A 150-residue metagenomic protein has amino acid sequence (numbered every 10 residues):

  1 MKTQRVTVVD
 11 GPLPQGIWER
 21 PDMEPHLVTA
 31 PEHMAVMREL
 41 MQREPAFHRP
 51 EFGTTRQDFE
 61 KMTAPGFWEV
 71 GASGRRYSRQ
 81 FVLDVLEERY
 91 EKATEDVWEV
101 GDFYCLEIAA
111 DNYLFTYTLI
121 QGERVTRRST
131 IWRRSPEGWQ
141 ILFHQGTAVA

Functional and structural regions predicted by a protein language model:
R5-K61, G66-A150: A beta-strand edge to alpha-helix "cap/lid" segment located at domain peripheries
